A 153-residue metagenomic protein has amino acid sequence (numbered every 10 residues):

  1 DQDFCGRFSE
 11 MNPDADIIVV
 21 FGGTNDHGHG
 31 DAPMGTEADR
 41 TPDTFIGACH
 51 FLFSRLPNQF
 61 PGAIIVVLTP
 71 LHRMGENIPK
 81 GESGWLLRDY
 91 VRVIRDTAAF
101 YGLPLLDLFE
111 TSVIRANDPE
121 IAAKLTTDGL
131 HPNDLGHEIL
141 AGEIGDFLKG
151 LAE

Functional and structural regions predicted by a protein language model:
D3-E153: Alpha-helical cap/lid subdomain in secreted, periplasmic, or secretory-pathway luminal O-acyl-processing enzymes
